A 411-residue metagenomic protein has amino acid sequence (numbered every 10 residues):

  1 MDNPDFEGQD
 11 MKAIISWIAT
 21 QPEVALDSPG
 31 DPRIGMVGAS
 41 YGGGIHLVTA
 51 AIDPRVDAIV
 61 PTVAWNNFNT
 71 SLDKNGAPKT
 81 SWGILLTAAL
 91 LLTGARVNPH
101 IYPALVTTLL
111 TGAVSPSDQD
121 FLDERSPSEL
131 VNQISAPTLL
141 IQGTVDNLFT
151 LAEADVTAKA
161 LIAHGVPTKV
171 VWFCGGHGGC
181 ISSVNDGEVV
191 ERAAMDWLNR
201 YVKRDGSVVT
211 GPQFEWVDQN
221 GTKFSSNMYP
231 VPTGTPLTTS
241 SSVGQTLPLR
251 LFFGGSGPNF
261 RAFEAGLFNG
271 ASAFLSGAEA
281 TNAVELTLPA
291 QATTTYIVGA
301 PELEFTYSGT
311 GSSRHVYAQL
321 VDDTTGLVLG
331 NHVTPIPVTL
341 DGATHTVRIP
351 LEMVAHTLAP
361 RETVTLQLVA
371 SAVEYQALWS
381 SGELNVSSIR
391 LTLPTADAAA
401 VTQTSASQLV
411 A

Functional and structural regions predicted by a protein language model:
M1-F6, A13-S40: Gly/Ser-rich "nucleophile elbow"/oxyanion-hole loop immediately N-terminal to the catalytic nucleophile in hydrolases
G8, T20, D27, V37-A39 (+3 more regions): Accessory cap/linker subdomain of secreted extracellular hydrolases
G30-I34, D53-A58, S135-T138, H164-K169: Loop/turn elements at helix/coil->beta-strand transitions in domains of secreted/extracellular proteins
I134, L140-Q142, D146: Short beta-strand/loop motif that positions the catalytic acidic residue of the alpha/beta-hydrolase fold
T144-D146, G175, S371: Acidic beta-to-alpha connecting loop that harbors the catalytic carboxylate
N147-E153: Conserved alpha/beta-hydrolase "acid-adjacent" motif
L161-G179: Catalytic histidine neighborhood in serine/cysteine hydrolases with alpha/beta-hydrolase-type architecture
N185-A411: C-terminal, loop-rich substrate-recognition/catalytic regions characterized by aromatic stacking residues
